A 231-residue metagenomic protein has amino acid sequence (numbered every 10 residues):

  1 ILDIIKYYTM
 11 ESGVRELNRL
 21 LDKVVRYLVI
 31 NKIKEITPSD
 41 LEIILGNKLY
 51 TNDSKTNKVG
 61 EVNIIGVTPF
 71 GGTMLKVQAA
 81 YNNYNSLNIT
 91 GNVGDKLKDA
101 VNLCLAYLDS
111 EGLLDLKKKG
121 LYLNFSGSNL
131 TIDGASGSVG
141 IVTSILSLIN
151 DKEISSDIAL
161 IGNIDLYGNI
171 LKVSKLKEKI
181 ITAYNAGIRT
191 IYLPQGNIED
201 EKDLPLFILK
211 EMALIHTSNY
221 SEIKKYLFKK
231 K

Functional and structural regions predicted by a protein language model:
I1-T9: Short conserved motifs of the RecA-like P-loop NTPase core
K6, I36-P38, G46, T51-N63 (+1 more regions): Peripheral, non-AAA+ core regions of ATP-driven protein-machinery
M10-R26: The conserved phosphate-sensing helix
V29: Short arginine-rich
